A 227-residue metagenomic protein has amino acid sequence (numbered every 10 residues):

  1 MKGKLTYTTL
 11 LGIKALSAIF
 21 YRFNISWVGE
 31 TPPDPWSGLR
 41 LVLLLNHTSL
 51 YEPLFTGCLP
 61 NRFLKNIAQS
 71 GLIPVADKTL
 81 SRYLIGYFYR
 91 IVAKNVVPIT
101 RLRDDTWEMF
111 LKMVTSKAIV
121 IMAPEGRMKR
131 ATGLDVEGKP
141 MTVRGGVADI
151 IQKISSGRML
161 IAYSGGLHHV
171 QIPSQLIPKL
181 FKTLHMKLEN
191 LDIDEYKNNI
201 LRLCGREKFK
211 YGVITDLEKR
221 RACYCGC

Functional and structural regions predicted by a protein language model:
M1-N24, S81-A93, P173-F181: Alpha-helical membrane-targeting segments
K14-H47: Helix-to-loop junction immediately C-terminal to a conserved catalytic motif
P35-R101: Catalytic core of membrane glycerolipid acyltransferases/transacylases, capturing the structured, soluble-facing
L39-L45, S116-G126, G157: Generic beta-sheet signal
N46, A76, E125, A162-S164: Cofactor-binding loop segments of dinucleotide-utilizing enzymes, especially the Rossmann-like FAD- and NAD(P)+-binding
Y87, R130-L203: A cross-family acyltransferase "interaction/gating" segment
V97-P140: Internal catalytic-core helix/loop-beta-alpha segment that presents or stabilizes conserved functional determinants
D194-C227: Charged, low-complexity C-terminal accessory regions
